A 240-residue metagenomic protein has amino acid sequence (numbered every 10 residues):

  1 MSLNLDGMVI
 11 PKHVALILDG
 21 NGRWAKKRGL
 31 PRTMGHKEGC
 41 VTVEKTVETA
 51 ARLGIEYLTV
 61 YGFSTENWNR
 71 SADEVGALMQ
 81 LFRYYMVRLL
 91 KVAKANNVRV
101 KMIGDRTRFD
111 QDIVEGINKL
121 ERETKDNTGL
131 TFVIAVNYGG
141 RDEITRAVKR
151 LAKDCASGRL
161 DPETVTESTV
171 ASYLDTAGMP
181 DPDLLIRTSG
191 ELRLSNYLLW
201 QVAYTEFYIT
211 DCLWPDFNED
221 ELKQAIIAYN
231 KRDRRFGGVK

Functional and structural regions predicted by a protein language model:
M1-K240: Flexible, compositionally biased loop and terminal segments
